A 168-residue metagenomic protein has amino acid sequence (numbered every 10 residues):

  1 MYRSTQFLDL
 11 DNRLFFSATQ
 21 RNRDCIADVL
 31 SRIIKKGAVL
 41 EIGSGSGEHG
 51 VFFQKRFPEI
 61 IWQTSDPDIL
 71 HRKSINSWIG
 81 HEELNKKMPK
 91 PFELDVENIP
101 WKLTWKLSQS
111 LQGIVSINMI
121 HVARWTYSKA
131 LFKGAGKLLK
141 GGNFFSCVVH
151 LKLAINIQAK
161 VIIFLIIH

Functional and structural regions predicted by a protein language model:
Y2-K36: Class I SAM-dependent methyltransferase Rossmann-like catalytic core, especially the SAM/SAH-binding loop
L40, E48-W101: Class I SAM-dependent methyltransferase SAM/SAH-binding core
G45: Conserved glycine-rich SAM-binding loop
P100-Q109: Short amphipathic alpha-helix with an adjacent loop that forms part of the alpha/beta core around
V115: A conserved beta-strand element that flanks and buttresses the S-adenosyl-L-methionine
V122-A135: A short, conserved alpha-helix within the catalytic core of class I
G142-L151: Conserved beta-strand signature within the Rossmann-like core of class I S-adenosyl-L-methionine
A159-H168: Conserved Class I S-adenosyl-L-methionine
